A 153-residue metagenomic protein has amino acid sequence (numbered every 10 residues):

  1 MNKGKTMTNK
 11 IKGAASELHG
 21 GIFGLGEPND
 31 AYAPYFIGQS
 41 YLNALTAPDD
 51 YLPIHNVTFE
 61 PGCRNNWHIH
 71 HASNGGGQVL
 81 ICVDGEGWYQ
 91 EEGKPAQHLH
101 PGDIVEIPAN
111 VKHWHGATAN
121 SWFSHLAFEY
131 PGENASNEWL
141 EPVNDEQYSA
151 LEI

Functional and structural regions predicted by a protein language model:
N2-P53, N137-I153: A short, N-terminal "cap"/entry segment at the start of jelly-roll beta-barrel domains of the cupin/DSBH fold
L42-A44, I54-T58, V79, A96 (+2 more regions): Conserved hydrophobic/aromatic beta-strand scaffold that supports enzyme active sites
D50, N74, K94, N120-S121 (+1 more regions): Short strand-connecting beta-turns/loops that link adjacent beta-strands
H55-N74: Conserved short histidine dyad/triad with adjacent acidic residue
N56, I69, V83, E91-G93 (+2 more regions): Residue-level recognition of conserved beta-strand positions in structured domain cores
F59-G62, L99-N120: Conserved metal-binding segment of the jelly-roll/cupin
R64, N74-P101, V111: A short beta-strand-loop-beta hairpin characteristic of the jelly-roll/cupin
E106, N120-W139: A short hydrophobic beta-strand segment most commonly corresponding to one strand of the jelly-roll/cupin
